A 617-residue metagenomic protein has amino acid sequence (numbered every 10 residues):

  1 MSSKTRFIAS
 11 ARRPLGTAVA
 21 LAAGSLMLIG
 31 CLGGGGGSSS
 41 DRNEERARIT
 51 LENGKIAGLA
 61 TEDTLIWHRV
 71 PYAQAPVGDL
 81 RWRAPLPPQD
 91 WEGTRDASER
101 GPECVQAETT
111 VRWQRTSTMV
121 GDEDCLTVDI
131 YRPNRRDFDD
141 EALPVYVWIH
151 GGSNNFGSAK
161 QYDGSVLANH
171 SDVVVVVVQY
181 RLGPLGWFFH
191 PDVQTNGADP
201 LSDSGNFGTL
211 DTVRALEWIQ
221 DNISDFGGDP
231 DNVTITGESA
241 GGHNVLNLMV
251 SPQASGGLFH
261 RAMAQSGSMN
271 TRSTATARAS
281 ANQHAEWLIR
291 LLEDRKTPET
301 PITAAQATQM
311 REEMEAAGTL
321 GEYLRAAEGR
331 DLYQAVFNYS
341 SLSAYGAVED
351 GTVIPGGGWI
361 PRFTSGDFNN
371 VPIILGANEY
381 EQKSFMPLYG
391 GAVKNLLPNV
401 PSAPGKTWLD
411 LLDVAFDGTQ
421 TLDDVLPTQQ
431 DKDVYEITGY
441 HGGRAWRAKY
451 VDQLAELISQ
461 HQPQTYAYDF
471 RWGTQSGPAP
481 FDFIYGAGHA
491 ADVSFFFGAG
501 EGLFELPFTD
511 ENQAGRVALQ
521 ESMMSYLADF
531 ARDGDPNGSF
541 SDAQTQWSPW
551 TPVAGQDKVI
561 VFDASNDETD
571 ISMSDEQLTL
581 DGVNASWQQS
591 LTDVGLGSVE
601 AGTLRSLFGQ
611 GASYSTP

Functional and structural regions predicted by a protein language model:
S3-V19: Bacterial N-terminal signal peptides that target proteins for export
I29-N206, P230, L506-Q520, G534-F540 (+1 more regions): Non-catalytic accessory segments of hydrolases
Q114, R214, D221, D225 (+3 more regions): Substrate-access "cap/lid" subdomains that shape and gate the entrance to catalytic or ligand-binding pockets
G151, F207-D211, S239-G242: Active-site loop->helix "elbow" adjoining a glycine-rich segment at hydrolase catalytic centers
F226-E238: Alpha/beta-hydrolase fold nucleophile elbow
G242-A254: Short glycine-enriched nucleophile-adjacent loop and the immediately C-terminal alpha-helix near the catalytic center
G256-S268: A conserved short beta-strand
K449-P617: Mobile gating loops/cap/lid regions near enzyme active sites that modulate substrate access
